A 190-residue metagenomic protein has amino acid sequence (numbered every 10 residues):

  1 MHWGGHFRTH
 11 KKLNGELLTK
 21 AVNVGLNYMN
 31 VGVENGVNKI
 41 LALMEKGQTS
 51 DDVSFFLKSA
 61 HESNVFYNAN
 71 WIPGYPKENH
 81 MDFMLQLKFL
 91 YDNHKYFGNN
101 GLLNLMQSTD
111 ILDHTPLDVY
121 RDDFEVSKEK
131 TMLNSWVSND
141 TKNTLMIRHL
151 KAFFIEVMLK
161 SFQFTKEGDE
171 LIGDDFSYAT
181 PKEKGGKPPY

Functional and structural regions predicted by a protein language model:
M1-N68, P73-Y75: Conserved SAM/AdoMet-binding glycine-rich loop
K11-K12, P76-Q86: Active-site glycine- and acidic-residue-rich loops that bind and position anionic ligands or nucleotide-like cofactors
L18, M44, P73, H80-D82 (+2 more regions): A generic "cationic amphipathic patch" detector
P73-P76, T109-I111: Short beta-alpha junction loops
M81-Y190: C-terminal accessory regions of radical SAM enzymes
